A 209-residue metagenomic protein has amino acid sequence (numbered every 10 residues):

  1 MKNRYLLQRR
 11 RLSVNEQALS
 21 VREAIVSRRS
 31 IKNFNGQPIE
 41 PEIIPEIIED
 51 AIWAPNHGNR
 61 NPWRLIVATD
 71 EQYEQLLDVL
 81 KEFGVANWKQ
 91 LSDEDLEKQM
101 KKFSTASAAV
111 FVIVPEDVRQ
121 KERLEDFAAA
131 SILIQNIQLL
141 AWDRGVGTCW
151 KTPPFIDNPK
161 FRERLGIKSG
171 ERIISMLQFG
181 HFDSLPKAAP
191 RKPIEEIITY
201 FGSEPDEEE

Functional and structural regions predicted by a protein language model:
K2-T105, D206-E209: N-terminal amphipathic, basic helical "cap/leader" segment at the start of enzyme domains
A51, V110, E116-E163: Small-aliphatic-rich amphipathic alpha-helix that forms the alpha element of a beta-alpha
K81-L91, K121-E125, E163-L165: Short, surface-exposed loop/helix-turn segments at secondary-structure junctions that function as lids/hinges flanking
V112-I113, Q178: Short beta-strand segments
L165-A189: A glycine-rich helix N-cap at a beta->alpha junction
A188-E209: Phosphate/diphosphate-binding glycine-rich loops and adjacent basic-rich segments that engage nucleotide
